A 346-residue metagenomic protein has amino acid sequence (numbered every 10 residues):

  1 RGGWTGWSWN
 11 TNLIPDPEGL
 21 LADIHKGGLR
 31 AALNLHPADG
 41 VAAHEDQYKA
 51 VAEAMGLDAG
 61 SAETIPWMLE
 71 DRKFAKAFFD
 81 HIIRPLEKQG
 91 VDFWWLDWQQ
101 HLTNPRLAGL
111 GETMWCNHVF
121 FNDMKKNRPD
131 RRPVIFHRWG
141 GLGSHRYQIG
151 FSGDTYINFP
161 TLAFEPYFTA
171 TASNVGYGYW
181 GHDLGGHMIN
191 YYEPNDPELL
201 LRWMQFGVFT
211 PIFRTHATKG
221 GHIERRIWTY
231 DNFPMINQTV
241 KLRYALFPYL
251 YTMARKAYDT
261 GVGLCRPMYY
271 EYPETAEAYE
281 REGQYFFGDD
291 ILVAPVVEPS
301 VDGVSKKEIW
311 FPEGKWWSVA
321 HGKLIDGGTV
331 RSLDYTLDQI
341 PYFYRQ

Functional and structural regions predicted by a protein language model:
R1-R345: Catalytic-domain carbohydrate-binding cleft regions of carbohydrate-active enzymes
